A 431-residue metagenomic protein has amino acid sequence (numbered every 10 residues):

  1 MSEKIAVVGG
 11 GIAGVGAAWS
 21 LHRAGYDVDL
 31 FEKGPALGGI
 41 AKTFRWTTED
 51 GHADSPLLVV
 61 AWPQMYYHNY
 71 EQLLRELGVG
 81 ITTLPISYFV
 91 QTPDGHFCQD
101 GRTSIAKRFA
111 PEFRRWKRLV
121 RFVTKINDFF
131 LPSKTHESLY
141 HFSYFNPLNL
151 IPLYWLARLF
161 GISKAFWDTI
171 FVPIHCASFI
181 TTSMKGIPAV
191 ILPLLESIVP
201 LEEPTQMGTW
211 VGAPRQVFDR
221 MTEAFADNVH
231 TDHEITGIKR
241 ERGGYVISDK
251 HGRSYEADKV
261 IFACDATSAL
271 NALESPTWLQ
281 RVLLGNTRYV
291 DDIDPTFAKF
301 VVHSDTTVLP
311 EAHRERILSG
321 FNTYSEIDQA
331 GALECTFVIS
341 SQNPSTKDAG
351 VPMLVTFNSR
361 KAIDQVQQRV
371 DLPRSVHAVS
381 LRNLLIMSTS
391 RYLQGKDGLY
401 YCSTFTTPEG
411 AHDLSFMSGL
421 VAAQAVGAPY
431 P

Functional and structural regions predicted by a protein language model:
E3-L30: N-terminal Rossmann-like FAD-binding beta1-loop-alpha1 element of flavoenzymes
A13, A36, T267: Conserved Rossmann-like nucleotide-cofactor binding loop
H22-T47: Glycine-rich FAD pyrophosphate-binding loop
A24, T236-R374: Mid-domain catalytic core of redox enzymes that form a hydrophobic substrate pocket/lid adjacent to a catalytic redox
T43-E71: N-terminal glycine-rich dinucleotide-binding loop that anchors FAD/FMN and/or NAD(P) in oxidoreductases
Y67-K185: Mobile amphipathic helical/loop "lid" adjacent to a hydrophobic cofactor/ligand pocket
L194-H251, Y255-K259: Helical element adjacent to the flavin cofactor pocket in flavoenzyme catalytic cores
A332-P431: Conserved flavin/dinucleotide-binding core of flavoenzymes
